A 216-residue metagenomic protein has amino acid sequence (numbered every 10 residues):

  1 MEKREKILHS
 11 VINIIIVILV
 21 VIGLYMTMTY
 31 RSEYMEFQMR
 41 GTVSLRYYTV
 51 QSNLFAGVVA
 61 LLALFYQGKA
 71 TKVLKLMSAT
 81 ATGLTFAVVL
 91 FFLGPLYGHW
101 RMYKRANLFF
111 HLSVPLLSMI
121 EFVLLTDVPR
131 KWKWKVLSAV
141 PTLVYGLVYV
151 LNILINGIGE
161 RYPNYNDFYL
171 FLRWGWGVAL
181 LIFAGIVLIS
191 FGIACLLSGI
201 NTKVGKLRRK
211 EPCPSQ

Functional and structural regions predicted by a protein language model:
L8-L24, S138, V144: Alpha-helical transmembrane segments
T27-F37, L90-W100, L154-I155: Juxtamembrane "helix-exit" motif on the non-cytosolic side of transmembrane helices
Q38-Y47, H99-H111, K133-W134: Non-cytosolic membrane-interface motifs at loop->transmembrane helix junctions
L62, K69-A81, K131-V140: Interfacial segments of alpha-helical transmembrane regions
R105-L116, F183-G185: Membrane-interface loop-to-helix entry segments
P115-W132: Alpha-helical transmembrane segments in multipass membrane proteins, preferentially the mid-helix core
N156-I200: Membrane-interface transmembrane-helix boundary segments in multi-pass integral membrane proteins
